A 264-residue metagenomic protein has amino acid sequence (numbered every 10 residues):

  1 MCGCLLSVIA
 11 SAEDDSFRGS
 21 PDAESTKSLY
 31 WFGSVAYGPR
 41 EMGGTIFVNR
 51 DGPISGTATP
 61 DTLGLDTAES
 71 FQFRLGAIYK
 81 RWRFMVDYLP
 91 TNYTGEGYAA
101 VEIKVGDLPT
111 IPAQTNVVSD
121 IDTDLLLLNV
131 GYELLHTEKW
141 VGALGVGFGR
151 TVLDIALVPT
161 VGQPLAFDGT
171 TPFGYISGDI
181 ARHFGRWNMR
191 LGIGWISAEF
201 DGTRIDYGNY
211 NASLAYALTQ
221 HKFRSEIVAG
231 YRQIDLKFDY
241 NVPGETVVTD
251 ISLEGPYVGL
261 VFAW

Functional and structural regions predicted by a protein language model:
A12-P90, L126: Short glycine/proline- and aromatic-enriched beta-strand/turn motifs that initiate or cap beta-hairpins
D14, S20-D22, Y79-R81, G131-H136 (+5 more regions): Outer-membrane beta-barrel proteins
Y30-S34, R74, R83-M85, V141-G145 (+3 more regions): Residue-level detector of the transmembrane beta-barrel scaffold of outer-membrane proteins
V35-Y37, F73-A77, L128-Y132, V146-F148 (+4 more regions): Residues on the lipid-exposed face of transmembrane beta-strands in outer-membrane beta-barrel proteins
Y37-G43, Y79-R81, Y88-T94, L134 (+5 more regions): Transmembrane beta-strands of outer-membrane beta-barrel pores
M42-E69, P90-L125, R150-T170, A198-T203 (+1 more regions): Extracellular/periplasm-exposed beta-strand and loop segments of Gram-negative cell-envelope proteins, dominated by
W82-T94, V101-V158, T170-R190, Y216-H221: Gram-negative (and chloroplast) outer-membrane scaffold detector with strong preference for beta-barrel transmembrane
Y210-W264: Predominantly the C-terminal beta-signal and adjacent terminal strand-loop region of outer-membrane beta-barrel
